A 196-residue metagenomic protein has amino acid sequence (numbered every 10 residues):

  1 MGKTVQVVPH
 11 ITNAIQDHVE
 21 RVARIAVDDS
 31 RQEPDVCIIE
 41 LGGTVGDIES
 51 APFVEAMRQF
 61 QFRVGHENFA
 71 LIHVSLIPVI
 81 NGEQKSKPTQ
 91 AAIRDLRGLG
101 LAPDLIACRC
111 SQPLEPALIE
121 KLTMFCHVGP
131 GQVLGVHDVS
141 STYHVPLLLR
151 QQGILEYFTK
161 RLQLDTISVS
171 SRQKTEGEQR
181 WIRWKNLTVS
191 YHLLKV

Functional and structural regions predicted by a protein language model:
M1-V196: Flexible phosphate-sensing "switch/lid" loops adjacent to ATP/NTP-binding sites across phosphate-transfer
